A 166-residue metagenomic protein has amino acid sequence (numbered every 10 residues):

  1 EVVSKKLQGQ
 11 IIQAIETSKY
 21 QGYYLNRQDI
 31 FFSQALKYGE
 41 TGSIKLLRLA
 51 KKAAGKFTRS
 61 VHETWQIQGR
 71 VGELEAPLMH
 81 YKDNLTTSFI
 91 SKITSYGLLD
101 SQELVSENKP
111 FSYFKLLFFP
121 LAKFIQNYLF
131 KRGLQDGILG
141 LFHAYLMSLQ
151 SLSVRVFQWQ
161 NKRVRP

Functional and structural regions predicted by a protein language model:
V2-R165: Catalytic-site signature of metal-activated, phosphate-bearing donor transferases, centered on the GT-A/GT-A-like
